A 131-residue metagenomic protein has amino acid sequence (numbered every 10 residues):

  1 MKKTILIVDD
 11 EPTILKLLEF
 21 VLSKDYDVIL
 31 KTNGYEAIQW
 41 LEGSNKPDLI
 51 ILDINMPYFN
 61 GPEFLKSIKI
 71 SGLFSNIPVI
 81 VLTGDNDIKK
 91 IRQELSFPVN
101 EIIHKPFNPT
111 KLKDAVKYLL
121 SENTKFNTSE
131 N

Functional and structural regions predicted by a protein language model:
P12-I29: Two-component/phosphorelay signaling modules centered on CheY-like receiver
L30-L49: Acidic, metal-coordinating helix/loop segments flanking the phosphotransfer/catalytic sites of two-component signaling
I51-D53: Active-site T/S-Asp motif of two-component receiver
M56: Receiver (REC) domain active-site loop signature in two-component systems and cognate sites in sensor histidine kinases
F107-V116, T124: C-terminal output helix
